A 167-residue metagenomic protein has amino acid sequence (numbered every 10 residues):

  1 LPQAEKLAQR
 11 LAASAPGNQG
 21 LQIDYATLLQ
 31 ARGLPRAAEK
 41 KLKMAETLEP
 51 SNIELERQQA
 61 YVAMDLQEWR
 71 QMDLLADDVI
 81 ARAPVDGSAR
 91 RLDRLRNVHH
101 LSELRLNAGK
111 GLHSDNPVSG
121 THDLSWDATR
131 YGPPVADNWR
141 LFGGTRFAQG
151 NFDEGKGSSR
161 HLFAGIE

Functional and structural regions predicted by a protein language model:
P2-E167: Outer-membrane beta-barrel initiation region
